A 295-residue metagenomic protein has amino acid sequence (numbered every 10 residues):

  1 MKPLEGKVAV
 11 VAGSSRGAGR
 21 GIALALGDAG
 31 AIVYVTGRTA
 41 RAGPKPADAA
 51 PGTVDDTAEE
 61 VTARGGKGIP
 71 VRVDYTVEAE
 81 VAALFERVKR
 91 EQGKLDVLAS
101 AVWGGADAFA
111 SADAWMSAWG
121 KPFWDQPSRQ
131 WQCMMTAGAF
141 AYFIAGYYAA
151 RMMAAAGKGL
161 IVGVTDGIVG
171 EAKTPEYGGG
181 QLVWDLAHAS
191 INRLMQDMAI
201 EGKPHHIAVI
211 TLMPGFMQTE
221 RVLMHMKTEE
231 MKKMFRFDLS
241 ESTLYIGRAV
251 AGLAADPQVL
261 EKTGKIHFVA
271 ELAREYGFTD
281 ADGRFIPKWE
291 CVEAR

Functional and structural regions predicted by a protein language model:
P3-A40: Canonical Rossmann dinucleotide-binding motif of NAD(H)/NADP(H)-dependent dehydrogenases/reductases, specifically
E5, R64-K67, R87-D107, W119 (+2 more regions): A glycine-rich helix->loop->beta "capping" turn within Rossmann-like NAD(P)(H)-dependent oxidoreductase domains
L26, K94, K158-I161, N192-T219 (+1 more regions): Conserved Rossmann-fold SDR core element
P51-G52, R72-L84, S128: The beta1-alpha1 cofactor-binding region of Rossmann-like NAD(H)/NADP(H)-dependent oxidoreductases
E59-E78: Rossmann-fold cofactor-recognition segment
G104-A108, W115-Q130, M134, F143 (+3 more regions): Catalytic loop of short-chain dehydrogenase/reductase
T211, E230-R295: C-terminal helical subdomain
